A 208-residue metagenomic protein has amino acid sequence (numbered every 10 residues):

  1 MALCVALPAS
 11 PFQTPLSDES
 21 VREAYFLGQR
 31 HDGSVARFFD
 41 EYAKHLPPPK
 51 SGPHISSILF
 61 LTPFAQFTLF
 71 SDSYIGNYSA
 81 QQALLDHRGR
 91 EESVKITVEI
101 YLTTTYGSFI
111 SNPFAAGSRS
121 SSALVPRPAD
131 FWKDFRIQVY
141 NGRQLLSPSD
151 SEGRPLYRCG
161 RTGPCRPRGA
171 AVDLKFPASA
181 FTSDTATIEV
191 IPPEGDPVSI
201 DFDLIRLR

Functional and structural regions predicted by a protein language model:
M1-A6: Bacterial N-terminal signal peptides
S10-R208: Conserved functional micro-motifs across diverse proteins
